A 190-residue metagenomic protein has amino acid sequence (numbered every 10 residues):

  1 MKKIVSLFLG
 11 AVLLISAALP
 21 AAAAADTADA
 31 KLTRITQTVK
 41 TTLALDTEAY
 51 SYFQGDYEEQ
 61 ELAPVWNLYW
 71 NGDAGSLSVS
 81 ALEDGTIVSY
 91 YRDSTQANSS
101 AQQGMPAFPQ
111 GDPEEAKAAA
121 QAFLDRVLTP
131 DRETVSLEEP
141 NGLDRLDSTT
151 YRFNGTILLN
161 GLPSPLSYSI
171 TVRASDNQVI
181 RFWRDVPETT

Functional and structural regions predicted by a protein language model:
K2-T190: Long, terminal "pre-/pro-" and other extracytoplasmic accessory regions that lie outside the mature folded/catalytic
